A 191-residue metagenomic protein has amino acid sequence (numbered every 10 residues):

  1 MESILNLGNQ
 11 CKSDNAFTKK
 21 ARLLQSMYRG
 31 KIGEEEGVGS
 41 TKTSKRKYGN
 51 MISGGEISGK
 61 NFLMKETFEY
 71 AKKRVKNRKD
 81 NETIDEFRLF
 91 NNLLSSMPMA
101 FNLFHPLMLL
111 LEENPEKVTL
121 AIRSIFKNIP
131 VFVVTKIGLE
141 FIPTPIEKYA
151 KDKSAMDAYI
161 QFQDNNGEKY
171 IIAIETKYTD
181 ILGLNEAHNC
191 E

Functional and structural regions predicted by a protein language model:
M1-K148: Nuclease-adjacent, charged terminal/linker segments that flank catalytic cores
L107-E113, F162-Y170: Short, solvent-exposed loop/edge-beta patches enriched in aromatic
T144-E147, N165, K177-I181: Short, solvent-exposed loop/turn segments at secondary-structure junctions
E147-K148, A158-F162: Eukaryote-skewed repeat-based solenoidal scaffolds used as protein-protein interaction platforms, primarily
A150-D152: Solvent-exposed loop and beta-edge segments used for protein-protein assembly and interaction
S154-M156: Short beta-strand or tight-loop elements that sit immediately N-terminal to catalytic metal-binding acidic residues
A158-I160, Y170-D180: Conserved catalytic cores of phosphodiester-cleaving nucleases, focusing on short active-site segments
T179-E191: Catalytic cores of nucleic-acid endonucleases
